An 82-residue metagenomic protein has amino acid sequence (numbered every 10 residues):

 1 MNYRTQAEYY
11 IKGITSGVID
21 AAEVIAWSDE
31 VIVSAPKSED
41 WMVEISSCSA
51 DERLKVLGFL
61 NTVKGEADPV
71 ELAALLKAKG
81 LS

Functional and structural regions predicted by a protein language model:
M1-S82: Acidic, Ser/Pro/Thr-rich low-complexity regulatory regions and the short amphipathic helical interaction modules they
